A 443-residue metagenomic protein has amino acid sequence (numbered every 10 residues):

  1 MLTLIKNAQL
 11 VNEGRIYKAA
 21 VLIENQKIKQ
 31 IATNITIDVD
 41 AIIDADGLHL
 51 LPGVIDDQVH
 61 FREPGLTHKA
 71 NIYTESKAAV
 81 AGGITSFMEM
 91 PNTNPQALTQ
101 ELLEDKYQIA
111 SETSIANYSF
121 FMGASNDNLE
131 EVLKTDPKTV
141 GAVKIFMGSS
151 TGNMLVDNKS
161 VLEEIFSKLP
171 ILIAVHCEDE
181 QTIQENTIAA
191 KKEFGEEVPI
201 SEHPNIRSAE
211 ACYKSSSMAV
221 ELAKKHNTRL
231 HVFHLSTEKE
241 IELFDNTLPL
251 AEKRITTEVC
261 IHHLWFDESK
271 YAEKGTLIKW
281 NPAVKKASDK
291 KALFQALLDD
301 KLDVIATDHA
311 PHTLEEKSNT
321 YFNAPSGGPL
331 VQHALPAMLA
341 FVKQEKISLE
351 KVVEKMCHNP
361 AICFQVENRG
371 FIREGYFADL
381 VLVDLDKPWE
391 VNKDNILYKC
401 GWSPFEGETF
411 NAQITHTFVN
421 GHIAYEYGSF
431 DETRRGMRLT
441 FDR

Functional and structural regions predicted by a protein language model:
M1-L4, Q9-G53: Histidine-rich, glycine-flanked metal-binding segment
A8, T320, E374-T440: C-terminal cap of metal-dependent C-N hydrolases
A8, V21, Q26, G47 (+15 more regions): Divalent metal-coordination and catalytic microenvironments
L48-T113: Metal-associated gating/positioning segment near the N- to mid-region
M88-E89, S119-M122, R229-H234: Short catalytic-loop micro-motif centered on adjacent basic/acidic residues
Q108-A124: A glycine-rich helix N-cap at a beta->alpha junction
E130-F146, T151-I305: Histidine/acidic residue-rich metal-binding segments in metalloenzymes
E197-M218, L222-N227, L277, L298-I305 (+1 more regions): His/Asp/Glu-enriched, well-ordered alpha-helical/loop segment that forms or immediately abuts the divalent-metal
